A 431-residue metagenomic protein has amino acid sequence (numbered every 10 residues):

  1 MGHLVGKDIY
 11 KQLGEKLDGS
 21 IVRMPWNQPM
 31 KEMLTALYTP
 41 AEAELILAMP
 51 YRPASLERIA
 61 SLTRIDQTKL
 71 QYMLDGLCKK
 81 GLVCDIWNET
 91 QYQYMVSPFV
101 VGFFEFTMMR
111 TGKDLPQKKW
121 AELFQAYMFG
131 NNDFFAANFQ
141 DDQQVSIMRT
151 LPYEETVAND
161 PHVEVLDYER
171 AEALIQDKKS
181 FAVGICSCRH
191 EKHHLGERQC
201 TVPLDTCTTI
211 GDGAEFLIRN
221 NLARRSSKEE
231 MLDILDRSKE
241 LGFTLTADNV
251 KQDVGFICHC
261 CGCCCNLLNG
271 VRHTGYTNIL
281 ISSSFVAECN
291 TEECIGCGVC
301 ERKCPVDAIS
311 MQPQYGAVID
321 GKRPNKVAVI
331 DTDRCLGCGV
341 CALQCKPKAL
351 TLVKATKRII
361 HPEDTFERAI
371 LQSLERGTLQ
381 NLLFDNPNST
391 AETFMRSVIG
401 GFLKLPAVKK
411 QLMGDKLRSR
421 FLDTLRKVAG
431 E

Functional and structural regions predicted by a protein language model:
M1-K31: Long, low-complexity, charged/polar intrinsically disordered regions in eukaryotic proteins
A36, Y94-V96, T246-F256, T274-K303 (+2 more regions): Ferredoxin-like iron-sulfur electron-transfer modules
R52-T63: Short acidic, hydrophobic short linear motifs in intrinsically disordered regions
T63-K79: Short amphipathic alpha-helical interaction segments
C78-E89, I309-S310, L350-T351: A short, conserved structural fragment
T90-N131, Q372: Short, amphipathic alpha-helical interaction segments positioned at domain boundaries
G130-V286, I319-K322: Catalytic cores of enzyme domains
D320-V327, D331-E431: Flanking helices and flexible, charged tails adjoining ferredoxin-like Fe-S electron-transfer domains in multi-subunit
